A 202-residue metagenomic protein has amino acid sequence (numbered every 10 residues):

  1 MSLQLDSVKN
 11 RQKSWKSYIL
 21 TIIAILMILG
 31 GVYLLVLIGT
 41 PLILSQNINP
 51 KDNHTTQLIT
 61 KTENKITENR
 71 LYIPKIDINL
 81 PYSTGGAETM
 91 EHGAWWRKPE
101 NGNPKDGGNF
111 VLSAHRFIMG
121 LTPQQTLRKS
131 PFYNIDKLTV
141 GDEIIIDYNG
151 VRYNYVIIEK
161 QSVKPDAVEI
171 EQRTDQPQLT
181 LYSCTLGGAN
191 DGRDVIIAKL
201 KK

Functional and structural regions predicted by a protein language model:
M1-I19: N-terminal Lys/Arg-rich, disordered targeting/topogenic segments
W15-T21, I28-K202: Solvent-exposed, non-transmembrane regions of membrane-associated and secreted proteins
